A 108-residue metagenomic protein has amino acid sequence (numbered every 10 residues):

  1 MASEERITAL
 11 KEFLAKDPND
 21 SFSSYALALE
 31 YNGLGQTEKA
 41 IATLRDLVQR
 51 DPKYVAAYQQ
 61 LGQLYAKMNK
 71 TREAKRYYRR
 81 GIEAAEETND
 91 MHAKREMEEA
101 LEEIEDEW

Functional and structural regions predicted by a protein language model:
S3, T71-R76, A100-W108: Alpha-helical linker/edge segments of TPR/alpha-solenoid repeat scaffolds and analogous pre-/post-domain helices
